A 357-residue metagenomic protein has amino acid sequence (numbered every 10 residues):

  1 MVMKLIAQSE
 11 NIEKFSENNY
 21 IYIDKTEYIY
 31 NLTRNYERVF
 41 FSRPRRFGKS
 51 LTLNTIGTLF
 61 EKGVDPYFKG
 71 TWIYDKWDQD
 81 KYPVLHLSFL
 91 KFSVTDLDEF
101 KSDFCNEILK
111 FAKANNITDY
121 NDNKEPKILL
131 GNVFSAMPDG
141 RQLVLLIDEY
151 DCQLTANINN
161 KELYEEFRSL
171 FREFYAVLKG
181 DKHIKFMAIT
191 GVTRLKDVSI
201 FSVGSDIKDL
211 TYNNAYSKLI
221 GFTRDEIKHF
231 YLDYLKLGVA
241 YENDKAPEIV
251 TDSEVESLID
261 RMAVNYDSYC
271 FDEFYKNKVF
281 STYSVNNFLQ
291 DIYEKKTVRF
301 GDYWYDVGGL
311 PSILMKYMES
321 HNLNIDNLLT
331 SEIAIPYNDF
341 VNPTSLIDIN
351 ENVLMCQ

Functional and structural regions predicted by a protein language model:
M1-Q357: Phosphate-binding site recognition
